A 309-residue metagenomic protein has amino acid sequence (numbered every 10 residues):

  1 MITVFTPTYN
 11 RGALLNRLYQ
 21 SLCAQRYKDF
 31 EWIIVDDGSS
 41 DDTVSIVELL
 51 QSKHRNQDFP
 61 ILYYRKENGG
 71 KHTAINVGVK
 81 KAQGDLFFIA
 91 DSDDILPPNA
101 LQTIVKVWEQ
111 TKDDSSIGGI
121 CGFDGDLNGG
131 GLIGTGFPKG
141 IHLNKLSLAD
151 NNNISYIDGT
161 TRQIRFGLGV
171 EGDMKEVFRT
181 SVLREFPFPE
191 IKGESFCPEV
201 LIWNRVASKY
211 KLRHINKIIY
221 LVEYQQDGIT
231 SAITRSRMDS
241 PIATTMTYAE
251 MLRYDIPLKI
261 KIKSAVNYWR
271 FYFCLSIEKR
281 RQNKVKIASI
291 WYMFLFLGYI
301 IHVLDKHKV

Functional and structural regions predicted by a protein language model:
R11-A24: Short, well-formed alpha-helical segments that are part of the catalytic scaffolds of diverse glycosyltransferases
S21, D36-I46, D91: A conserved acidic beta->alpha catalytic loop
D29-G38, L62-K66: Short beta-strand/loop segment that forms part of the nucleotide-sugar
R65-A82: Glycine-rich, basic loop-to-helix element that forms the pyrophosphate-binding segment of sugar-nucleotide handling
F87: Short aromatic/hydrophobic "clamp" motif used to bind/position activated sugar donors
N99-I141: Conserved donor NDP-sugar-binding/catalytic core segment of glycosyltransferases
G130-S231: Conserved nucleotide-sugar donor-binding catalytic segment
R213-V309: C-terminal subregions of glycosyltransferases and related glycan-biosynthesis enzymes
